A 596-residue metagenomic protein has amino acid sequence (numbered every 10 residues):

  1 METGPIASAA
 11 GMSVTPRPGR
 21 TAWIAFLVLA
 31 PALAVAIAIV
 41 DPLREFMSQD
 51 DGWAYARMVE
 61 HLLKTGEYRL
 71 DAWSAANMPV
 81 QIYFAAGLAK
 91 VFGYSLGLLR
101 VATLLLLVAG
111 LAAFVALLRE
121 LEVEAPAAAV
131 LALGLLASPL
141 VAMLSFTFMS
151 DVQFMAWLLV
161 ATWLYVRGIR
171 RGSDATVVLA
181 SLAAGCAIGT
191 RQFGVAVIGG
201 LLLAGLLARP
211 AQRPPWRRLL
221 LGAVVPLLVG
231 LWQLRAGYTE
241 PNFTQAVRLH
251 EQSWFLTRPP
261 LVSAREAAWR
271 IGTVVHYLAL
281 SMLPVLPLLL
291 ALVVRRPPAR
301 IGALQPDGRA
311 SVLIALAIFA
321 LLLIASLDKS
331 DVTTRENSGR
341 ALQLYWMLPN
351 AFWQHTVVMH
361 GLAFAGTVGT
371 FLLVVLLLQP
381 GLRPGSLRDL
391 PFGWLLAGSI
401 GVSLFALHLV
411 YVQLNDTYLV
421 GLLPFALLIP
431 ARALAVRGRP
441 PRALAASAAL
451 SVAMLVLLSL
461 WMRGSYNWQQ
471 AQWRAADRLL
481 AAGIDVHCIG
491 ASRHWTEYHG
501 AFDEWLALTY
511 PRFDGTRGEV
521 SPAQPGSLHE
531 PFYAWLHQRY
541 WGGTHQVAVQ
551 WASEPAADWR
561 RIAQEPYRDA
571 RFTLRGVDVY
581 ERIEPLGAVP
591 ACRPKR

Functional and structural regions predicted by a protein language model:
F26, L182, A223-L227, P306-F319 (+2 more regions): Signature aromatic-anchored transmembrane alpha helix within multi-pass, membrane-resident enzymes that catalyze glycan
I37, G194, P210, P214-G302 (+2 more regions): Membrane-lumen/periplasm interface segments of specific transmembrane helices in polyprenyl phosphate-linked
V40-W53, L63-R100: Membrane-proximal lumenal/periplasmic loop motifs of glycosylation machinery
V101-E122, A156, V160-L164: Transmembrane-helix motifs of polytopic, lipid-linked glycan transferases
R119-E122, A161-V177, A187, L206 (+1 more regions): Membrane-interface transmembrane helices that cradle and orient dolichyl/undecaprenyl
L131-L133, L164, T176-R191, I198-L203 (+3 more regions): Membrane-interface alpha helices of multi-pass inner-membrane proteins
M143-F154, F193, N415-D416: Short acidic/glycine- and proline-prone juxtamembrane loop motifs at membrane-interface regions of multi-pass membrane
Y165, S338-A351, Q413, A446-Y540: Membrane-embedded, lumen/periplasm-facing catalytic core of multi-pass transferases that use lipid-linked donors
